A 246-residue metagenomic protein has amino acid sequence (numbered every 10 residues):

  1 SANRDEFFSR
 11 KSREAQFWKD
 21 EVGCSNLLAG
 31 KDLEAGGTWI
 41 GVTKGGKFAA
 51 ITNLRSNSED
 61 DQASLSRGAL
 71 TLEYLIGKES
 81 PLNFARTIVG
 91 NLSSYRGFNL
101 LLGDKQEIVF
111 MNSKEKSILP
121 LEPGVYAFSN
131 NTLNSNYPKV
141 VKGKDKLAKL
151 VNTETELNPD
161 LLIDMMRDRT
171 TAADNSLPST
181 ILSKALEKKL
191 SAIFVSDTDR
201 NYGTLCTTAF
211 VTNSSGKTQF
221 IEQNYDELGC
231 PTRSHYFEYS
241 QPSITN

Functional and structural regions predicted by a protein language model:
S1-N246: N-terminal nucleophile
